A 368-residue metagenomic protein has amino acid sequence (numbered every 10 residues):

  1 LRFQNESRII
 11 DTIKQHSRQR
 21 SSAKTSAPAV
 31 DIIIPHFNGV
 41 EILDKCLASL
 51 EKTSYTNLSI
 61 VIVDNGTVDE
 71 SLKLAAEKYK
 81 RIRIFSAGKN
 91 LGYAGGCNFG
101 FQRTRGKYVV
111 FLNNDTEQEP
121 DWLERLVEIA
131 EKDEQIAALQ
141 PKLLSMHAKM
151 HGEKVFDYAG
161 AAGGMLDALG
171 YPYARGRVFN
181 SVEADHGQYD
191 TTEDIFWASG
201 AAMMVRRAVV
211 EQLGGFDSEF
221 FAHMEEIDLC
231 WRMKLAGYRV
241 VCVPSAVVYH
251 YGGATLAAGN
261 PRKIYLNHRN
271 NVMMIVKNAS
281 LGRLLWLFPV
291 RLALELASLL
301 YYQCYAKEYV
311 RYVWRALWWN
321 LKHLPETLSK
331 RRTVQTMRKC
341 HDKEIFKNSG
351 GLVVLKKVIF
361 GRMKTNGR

Functional and structural regions predicted by a protein language model:
P28-D31, S59, D228: Cell-envelope/extracellular polymer assembly enzymes that use nucleotide-activated donors
A48-N57: Short, acidic, metal-binding catalytic loop of nucleotide-sugar glycosyltransferases
N57-G66, F85-A87: Short beta-strand/loop segment that forms part of the nucleotide-sugar
S86-T104, N114-T116, R125: Glycine-rich, basic loop-to-helix element that forms the pyrophosphate-binding segment of sugar-nucleotide handling
V109: Short aromatic/hydrophobic "clamp" motif used to bind/position activated sugar donors
E117-G160, G164-Y171: Conserved donor NDP-sugar-binding/catalytic core segment of glycosyltransferases
D190-V247: A short, conserved alpha-helix in the catalytic core of glycosyltransferases
A236-R332, M337-S349, V353: Active-site-adjacent helix/loop segment of glycosyltransferases that harbors family-specific signature motifs
